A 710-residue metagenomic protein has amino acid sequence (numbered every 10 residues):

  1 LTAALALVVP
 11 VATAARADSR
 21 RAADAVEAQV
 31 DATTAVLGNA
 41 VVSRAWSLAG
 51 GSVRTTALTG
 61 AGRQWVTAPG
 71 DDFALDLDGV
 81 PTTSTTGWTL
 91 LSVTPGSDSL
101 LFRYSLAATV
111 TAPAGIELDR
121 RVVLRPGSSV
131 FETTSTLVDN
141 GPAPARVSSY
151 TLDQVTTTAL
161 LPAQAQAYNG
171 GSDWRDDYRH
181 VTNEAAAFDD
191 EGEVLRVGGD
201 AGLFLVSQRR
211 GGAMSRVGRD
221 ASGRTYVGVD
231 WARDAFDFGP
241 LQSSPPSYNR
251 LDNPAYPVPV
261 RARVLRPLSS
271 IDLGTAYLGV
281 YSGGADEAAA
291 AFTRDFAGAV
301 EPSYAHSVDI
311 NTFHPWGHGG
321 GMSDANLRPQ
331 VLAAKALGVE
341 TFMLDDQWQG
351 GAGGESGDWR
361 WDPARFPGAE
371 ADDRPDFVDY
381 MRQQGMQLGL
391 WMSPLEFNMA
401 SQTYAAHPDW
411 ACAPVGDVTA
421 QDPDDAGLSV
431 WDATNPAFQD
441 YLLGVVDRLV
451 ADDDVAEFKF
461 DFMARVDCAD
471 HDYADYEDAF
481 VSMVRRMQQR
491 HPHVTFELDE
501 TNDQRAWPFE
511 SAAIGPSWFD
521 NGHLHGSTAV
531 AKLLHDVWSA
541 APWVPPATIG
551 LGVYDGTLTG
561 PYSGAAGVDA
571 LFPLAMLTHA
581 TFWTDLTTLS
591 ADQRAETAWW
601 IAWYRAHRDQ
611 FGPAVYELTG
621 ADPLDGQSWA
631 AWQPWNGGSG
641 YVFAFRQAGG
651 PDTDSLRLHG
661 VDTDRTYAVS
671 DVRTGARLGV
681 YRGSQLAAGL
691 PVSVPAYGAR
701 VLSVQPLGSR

Functional and structural regions predicted by a protein language model:
L1-A17: Secretory targeting and sorting signals
R20-G38, V42, R54-F238, T666 (+1 more regions): Polysaccharide-binding surfaces and accessory modules of carbohydrate-active proteins
V41, A213-V217, D622-T663, V701-S703: Carbohydrate-binding surface patches
V41, H306-G444, A451-F460, V466: Aromatic-lined carbohydrate-binding/catalytic grooves of carbohydrate-active enzymes
V41, S135, L268, M381 (+5 more regions): Conserved, mostly hydrophobic/aromatic
R263-S282, V642, A696-Q705: Short Pro-Gly-centered flexible turn/kink motifs
A405-D440, G444, S482-T588: Glycan-recognition surfaces
G679-R710: C-terminal beta-strand-rich structural cap/linker in extracellular carbohydrate-active enzymes
